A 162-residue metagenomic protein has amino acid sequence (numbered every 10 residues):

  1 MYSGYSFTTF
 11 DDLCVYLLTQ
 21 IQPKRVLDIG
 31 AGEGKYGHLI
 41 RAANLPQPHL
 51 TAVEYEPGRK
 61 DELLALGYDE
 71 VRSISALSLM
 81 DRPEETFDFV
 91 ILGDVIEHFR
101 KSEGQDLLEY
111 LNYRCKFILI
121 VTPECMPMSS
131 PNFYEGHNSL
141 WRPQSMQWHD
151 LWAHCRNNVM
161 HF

Functional and structural regions predicted by a protein language model:
M1-F89, S102-Y113, N132, G136 (+1 more regions): Conserved N-terminal segment of class I S-adenosyl-L-methionine
G34, V95, P123: Flexible loop residues that form catalytic and substrate-binding hotspots at small-molecule/glycan-binding clefts
G67-Y68, M80, I96, I118-I120: Conserved short hydrophobic patches within well-ordered secondary structure
I91-K101: A short SAM/SAH-binding and catalytic strip from SAM-dependent methyltransferases
C115-C125: Conserved beta-strand signature within the Rossmann-like core of class I S-adenosyl-L-methionine
M128-S130: Short acidic/histidine- and often glycine-rich active-site loop of Leloir-type glycosyltransferases that engages
